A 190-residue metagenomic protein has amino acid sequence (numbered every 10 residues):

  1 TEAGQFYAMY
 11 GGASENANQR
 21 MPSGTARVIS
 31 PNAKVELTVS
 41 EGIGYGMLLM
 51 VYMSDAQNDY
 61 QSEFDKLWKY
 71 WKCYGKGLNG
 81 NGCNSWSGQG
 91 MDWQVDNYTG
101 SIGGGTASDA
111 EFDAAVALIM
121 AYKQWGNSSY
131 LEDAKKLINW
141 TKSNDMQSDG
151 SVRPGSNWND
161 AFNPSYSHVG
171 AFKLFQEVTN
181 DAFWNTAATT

Functional and structural regions predicted by a protein language model:
T1-E41, Y52-S101, S148-G150, V178 (+1 more regions): Low-complexity, Ser/Thr/Pro/Gly-enriched N-terminal "stalk/linker" regions
P31-T38, D59, I102-T106, Y122 (+2 more regions): Conserved aromatic-histidine-acidic binding/catalytic patches
K34-L48, G105-D113, N159-S167: Aromatic- and histidine-enriched alpha-helix N-cap/loop-to-helix transition segments that scaffold the rims
G42-N58, Y70, F112-N127, S167-N180: Well-ordered alpha-helical scaffold segments within catalytic/enzyme domains
S62-C73, I102, V116-Q124, S129-K142: Active-site-adjacent structural elements in enzyme catalytic domains
D96, G100-G104, F112, V116: Structured domain cores in non-transmembrane regions
S108-M120, G150-W158: Active-site groove signature of glycoside hydrolases
S128-T190: A surface/extracellular/periplasmic glyco- and lipid-processing/surface-interacting theme
